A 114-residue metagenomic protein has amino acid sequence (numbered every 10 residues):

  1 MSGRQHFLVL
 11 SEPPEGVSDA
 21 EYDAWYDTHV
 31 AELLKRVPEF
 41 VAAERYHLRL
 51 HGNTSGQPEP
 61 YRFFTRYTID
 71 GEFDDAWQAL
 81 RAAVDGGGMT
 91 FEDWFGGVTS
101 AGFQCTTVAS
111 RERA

Functional and structural regions predicted by a protein language model:
M1-A114: Macromolecular interaction modules
